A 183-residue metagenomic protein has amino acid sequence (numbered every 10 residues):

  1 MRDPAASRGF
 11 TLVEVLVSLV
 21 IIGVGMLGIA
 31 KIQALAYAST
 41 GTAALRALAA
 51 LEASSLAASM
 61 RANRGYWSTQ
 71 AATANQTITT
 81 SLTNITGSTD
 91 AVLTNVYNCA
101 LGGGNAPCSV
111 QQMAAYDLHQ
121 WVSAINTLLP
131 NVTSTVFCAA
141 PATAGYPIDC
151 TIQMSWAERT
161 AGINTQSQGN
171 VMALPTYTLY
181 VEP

Functional and structural regions predicted by a protein language model:
R2-S54: Aliphatic-rich helix starts adjacent to a transmembrane/signal segment
V17, G41, R46-A47, L51-P183: Flexible, low-complexity segments enriched in proline/glycine/serine and punctuated by aromatic residues
